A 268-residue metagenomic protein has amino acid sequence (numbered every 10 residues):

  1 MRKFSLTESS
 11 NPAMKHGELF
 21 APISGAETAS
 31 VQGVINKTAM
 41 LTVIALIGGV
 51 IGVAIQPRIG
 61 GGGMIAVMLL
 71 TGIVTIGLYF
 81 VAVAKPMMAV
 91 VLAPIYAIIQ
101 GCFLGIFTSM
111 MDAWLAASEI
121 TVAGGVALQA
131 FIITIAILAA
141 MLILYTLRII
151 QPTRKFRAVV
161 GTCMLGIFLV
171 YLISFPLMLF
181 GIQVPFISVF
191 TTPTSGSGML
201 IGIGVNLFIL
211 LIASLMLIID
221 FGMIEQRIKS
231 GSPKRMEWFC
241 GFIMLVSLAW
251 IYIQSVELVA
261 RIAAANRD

Functional and structural regions predicted by a protein language model:
M1-D268: A hydrophobic alpha-helical transmembrane-helix feature that marks the membrane cores and membrane-interface segments
